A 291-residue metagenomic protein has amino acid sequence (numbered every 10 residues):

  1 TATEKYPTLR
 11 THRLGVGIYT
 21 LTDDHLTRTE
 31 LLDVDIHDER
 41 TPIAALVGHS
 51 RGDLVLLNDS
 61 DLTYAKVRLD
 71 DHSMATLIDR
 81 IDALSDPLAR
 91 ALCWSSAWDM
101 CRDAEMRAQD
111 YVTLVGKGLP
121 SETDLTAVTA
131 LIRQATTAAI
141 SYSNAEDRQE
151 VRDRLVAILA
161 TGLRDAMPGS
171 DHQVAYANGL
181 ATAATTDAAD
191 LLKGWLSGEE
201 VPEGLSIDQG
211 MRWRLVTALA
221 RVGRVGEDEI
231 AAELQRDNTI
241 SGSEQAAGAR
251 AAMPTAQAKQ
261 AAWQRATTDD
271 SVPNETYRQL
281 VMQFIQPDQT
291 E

Functional and structural regions predicted by a protein language model:
T1-E4: Gly/Pro-rich turn-and-neighbor structural signature
Y6-L9, Y19-L32, P42-E291: Long, ordered, helix-rich scaffold segments
R13-V16: Extended, Lys/Arg-enriched charged tracts that mediate electrostatic binding to polyanionic substrates
H37-T41: Ser/Thr- and Asn-enriched, surface-exposed coil loops between beta-strands
